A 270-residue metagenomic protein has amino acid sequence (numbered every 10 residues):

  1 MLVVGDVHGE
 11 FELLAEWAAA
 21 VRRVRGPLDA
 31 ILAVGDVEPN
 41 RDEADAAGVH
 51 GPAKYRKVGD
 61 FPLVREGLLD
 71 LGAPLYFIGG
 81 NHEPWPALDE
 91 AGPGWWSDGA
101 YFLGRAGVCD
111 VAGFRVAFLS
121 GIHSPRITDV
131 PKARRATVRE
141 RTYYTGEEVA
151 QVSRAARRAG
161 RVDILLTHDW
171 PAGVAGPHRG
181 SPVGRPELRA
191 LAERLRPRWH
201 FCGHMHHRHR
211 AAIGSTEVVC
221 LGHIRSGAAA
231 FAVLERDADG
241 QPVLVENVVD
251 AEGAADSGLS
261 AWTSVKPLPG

Functional and structural regions predicted by a protein language model:
M1-L2, G107-F118, I164, A212-V218: Beta-strand-turn-beta hairpins that frame and shape the catalytic cleft of phosphate-ester-processing enzymes
V4, E10-V111: Core catalytic region of metal-dependent phosphoesterases/phosphodiesterases, especially metallo-beta-lactamase-like
G5-H8, G35-E38, N81-E83, A106-G107 (+4 more regions): Active-site metal-binding loops of divalent metal-dependent hydrolases
D29-I31, D163, R198: Conserved acidic residues
E38, D42-R65, R157-R196: Active-site-proximal segments of metal-dependent phosphoesterases and phosphodiesterases across multiple
P74-I78, P93-D98, A172-G240: Conserved beta-sheet core of the metallophosphoesterase superfamily
A112-R179, T263-P269: Active-site-proximal loop/helix segment associated with metal-binding centers of metalloenzymes
A238-G270: A short C-terminal boundary segment appended to hydrolase-like catalytic domains
